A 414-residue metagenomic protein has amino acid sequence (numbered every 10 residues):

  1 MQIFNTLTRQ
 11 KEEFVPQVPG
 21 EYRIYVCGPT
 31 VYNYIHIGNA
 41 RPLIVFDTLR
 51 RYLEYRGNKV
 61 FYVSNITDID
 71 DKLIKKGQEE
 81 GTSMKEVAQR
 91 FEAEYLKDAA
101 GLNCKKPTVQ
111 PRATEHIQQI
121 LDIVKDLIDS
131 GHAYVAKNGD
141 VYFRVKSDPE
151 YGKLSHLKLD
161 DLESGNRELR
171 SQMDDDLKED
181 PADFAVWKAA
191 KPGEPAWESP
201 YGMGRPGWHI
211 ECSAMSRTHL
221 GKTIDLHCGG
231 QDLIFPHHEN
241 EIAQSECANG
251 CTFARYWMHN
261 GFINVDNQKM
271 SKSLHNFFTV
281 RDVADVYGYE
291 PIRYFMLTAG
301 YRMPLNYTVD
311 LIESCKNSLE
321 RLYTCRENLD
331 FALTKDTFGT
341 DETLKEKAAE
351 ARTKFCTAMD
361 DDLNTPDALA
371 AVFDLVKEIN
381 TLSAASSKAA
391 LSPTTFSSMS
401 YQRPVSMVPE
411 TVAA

Functional and structural regions predicted by a protein language model:
M1-T30, D47, K97, Q118-F331: Alpha-helical recognition segments enriched in aromatics with Gly/Pro capping that present substrate-recognition
T8-E13, Q17-K105: N-terminal, positively charged nucleic-acid-binding surface of large information/translation enzymes
R41, E115, G207-E211, L363 (+1 more regions): Aromatic- and histidine-enriched alpha-helix N-cap/loop-to-helix transition segments that scaffold the rims
Y62, A88, D180, S273 (+3 more regions): Generic alpha-helical segment signature
I66-D70, E92-Y95, K105-I120, N138-S147: Short, glycine/charge-rich beta-strand/loop segments that flank catalytic centers and engage negatively charged groups
G77-M84, T108-T114, G202, G230: The substrate-binding groove and active-site-proximal loops of carbohydrate-active enzymes, especially glycoside
K269, F278-A414: Structural preference for alpha-helix termini/caps and helix-kink/transition segments
